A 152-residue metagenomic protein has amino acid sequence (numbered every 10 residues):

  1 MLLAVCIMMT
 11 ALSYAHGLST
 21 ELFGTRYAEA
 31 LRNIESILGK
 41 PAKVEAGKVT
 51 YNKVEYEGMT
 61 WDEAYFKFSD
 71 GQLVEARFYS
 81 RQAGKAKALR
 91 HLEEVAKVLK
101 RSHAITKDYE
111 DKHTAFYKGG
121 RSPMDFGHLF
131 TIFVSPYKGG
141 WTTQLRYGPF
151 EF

Functional and structural regions predicted by a protein language model:
L2-T10: Bacterial N-terminal signal peptides
Y14-L18: Boundary of Sec targeting at the N-terminus
T20, G24-T25: Active-site- and interface-proximal helix/loop "cap" or "latch" segments in soluble metabolic and energy-transducing
Y27-T142, R146-F152: A cross-family detector of function-defining hotspots
